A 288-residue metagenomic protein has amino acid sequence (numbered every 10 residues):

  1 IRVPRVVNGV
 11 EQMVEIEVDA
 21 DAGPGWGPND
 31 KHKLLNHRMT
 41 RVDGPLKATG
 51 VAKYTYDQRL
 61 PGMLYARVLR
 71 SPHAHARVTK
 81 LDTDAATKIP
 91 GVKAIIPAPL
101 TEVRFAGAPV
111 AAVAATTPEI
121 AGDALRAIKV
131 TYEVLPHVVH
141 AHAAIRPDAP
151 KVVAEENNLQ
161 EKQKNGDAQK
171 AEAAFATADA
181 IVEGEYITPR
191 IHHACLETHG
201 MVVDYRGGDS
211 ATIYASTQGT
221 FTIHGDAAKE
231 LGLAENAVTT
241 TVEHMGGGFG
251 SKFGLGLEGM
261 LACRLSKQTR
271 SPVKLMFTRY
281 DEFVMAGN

Functional and structural regions predicted by a protein language model:
I1-N288: Structural alpha/beta core scaffold segments of enzyme domains
